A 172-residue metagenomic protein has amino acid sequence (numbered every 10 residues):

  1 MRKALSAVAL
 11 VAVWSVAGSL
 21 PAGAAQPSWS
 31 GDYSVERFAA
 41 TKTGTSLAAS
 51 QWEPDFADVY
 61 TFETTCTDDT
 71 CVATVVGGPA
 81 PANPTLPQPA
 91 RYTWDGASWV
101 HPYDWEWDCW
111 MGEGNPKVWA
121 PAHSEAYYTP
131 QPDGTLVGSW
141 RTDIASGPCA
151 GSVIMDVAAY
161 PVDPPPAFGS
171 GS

Functional and structural regions predicted by a protein language model:
M1-A24: Secretory targeting and sorting signals
A25-D32, E63-T70, Y92-W99, Y127-L136 (+1 more regions): A short, structured loop/turn motif at beta-sheet edges
A25-S50, P79, L136-W140: Tryptophan-anchored aromatic micro-motifs
R37-T41, T64-C66, P79, T142-I144 (+1 more regions): Beta-strand elements of well-folded, non-transmembrane domains
A39-Q51, P81-P84, D108-K117, D143-S152: Short, cysteine-centered beta-strand-loop-beta hairpins and adjacent loop/turn segments enriched in charged/polar
E53-H123: Predominantly extracellular/secreted and cell-surface proteins with exposed, flexible low-complexity segments
V118-A145: Internal, hydrophobic beta-strand segments that form the core of beta-sheet-rich folds
V137-S172: Edge beta-strand at a domain terminus
